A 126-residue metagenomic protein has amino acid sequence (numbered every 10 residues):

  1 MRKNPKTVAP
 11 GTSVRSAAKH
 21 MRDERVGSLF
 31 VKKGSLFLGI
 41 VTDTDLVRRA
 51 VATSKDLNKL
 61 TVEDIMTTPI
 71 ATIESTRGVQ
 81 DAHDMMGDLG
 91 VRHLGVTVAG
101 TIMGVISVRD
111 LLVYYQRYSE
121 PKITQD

Functional and structural regions predicted by a protein language model:
M1-P5, K59-I70: Bateman (tandem CBS) regulatory domains
T7-R25, K32, T72-G90, T97 (+1 more regions): The conserved cystathionine-beta-synthase
T12, V41, L60, R77 (+1 more regions): Short beta-to-alpha loop/turn elements within the nucleotide-binding domains of ABC transporters
M21-E24, L29-D45, M86, L94-R109: A glycine-centered beta-loop-beta connector
R48-A52: Structured interaction and signal-relay segments at domain junctions
T53-L60, E120: Short, charge-rich, low-complexity interaction segments located in flexible loops at or near secondary-structure
S75, I102-M103, S107-D126: Cytosolic regulatory modules rich in charged/polar residues
